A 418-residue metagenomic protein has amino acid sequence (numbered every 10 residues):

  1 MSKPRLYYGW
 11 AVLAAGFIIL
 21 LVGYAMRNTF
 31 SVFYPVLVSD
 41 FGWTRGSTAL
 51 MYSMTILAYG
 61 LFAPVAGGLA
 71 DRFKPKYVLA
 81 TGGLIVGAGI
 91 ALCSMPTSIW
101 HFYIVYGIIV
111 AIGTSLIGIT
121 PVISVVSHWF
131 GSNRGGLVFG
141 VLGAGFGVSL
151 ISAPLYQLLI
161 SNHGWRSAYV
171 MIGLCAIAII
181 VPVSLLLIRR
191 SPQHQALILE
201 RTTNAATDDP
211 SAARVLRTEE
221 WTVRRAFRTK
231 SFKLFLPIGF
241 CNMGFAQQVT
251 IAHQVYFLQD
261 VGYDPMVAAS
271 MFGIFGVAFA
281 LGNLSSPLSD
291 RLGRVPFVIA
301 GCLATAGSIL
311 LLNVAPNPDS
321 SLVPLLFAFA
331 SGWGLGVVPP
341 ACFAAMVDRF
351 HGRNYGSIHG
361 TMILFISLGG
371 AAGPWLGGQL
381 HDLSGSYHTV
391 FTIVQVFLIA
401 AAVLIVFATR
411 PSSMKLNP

Functional and structural regions predicted by a protein language model:
L21, H101-I117, G143, C241 (+1 more regions): Hydrophobic core of transmembrane alpha-helices in multi-pass small-molecule transporters, especially MFS/SLC-type
F30-Y34, R224-S285: Extracytoplasmic gate region of multi-pass secondary transporters
L37, L116-F130, V337-F350: Intracellular juxtamembrane helix-capping segments at the cytosolic ends of symmetry-related transmembrane helices
F62-K74, G282-R294, H381: Helix-to-loop junctions at the C-terminal end of transmembrane segments in multipass secondary transporters
R72-G83, R291-C302: Cytoplasmic membrane-interface "Motif A"-like loop-to-helix N-cap segments of 12-TM Major Facilitator Superfamily
L84-T97, A304-N317: C-terminal ends and interior cores of transmembrane alpha-helices in multi-pass membrane transporters/permeases
G107-A144: Cytoplasmic helix-loop-helix junction between adjacent transmembrane helices in 12-TM secondary transporters
G145-Q193: Helix-loop-helix hairpin linking two adjacent transmembrane segments in secondary transporters
